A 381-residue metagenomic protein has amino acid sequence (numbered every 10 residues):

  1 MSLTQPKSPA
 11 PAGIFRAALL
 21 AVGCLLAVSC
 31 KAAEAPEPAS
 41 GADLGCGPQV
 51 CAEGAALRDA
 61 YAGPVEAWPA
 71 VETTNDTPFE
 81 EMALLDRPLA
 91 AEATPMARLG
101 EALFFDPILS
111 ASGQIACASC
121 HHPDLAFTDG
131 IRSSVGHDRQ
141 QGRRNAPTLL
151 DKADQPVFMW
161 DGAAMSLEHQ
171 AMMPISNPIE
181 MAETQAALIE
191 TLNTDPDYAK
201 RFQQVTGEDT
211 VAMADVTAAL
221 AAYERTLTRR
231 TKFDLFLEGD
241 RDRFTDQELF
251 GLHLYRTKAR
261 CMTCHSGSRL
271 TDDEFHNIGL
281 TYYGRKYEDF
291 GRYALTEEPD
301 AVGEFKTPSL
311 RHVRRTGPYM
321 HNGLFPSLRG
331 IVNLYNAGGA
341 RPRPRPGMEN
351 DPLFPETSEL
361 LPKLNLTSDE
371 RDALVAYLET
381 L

Functional and structural regions predicted by a protein language model:
M1-G13: N-terminal secretory signal peptides that target proteins for export/translocation
S2-Q5, C30-L381: Periplasmic c-type cytochrome electron-transfer domains
K7-P9, A18, A33: Residue-level detector of intrinsically disordered/flexible regions characterized by low predicted structural confidence
R16-A27: Bacterial N-terminal signal peptides
